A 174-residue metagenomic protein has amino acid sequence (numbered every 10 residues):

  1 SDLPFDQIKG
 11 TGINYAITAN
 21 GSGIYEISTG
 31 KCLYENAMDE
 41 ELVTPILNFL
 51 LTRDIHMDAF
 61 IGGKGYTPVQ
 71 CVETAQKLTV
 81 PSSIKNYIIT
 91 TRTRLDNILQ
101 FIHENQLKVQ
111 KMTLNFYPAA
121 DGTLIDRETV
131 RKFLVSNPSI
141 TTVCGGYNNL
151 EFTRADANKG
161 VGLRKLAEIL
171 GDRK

Functional and structural regions predicted by a protein language model:
S1-P81: Active-site phosphate-binding/coordination module
P45, F60-K174: Conserved acidic, metal-coordinating active-site core of Asp-based, Mg2+-dependent phosphoryl-transfer enzymes
